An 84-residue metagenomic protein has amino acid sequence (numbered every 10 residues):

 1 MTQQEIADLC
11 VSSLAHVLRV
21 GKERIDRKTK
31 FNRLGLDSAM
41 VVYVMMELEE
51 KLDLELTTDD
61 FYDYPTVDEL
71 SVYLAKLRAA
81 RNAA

Functional and structural regions predicted by a protein language model:
M1-E23, A75-A84: Thiotemplate assembly-line natural product biosynthesis machinery
L14, E47-E49, L70: Hydrophobic micro-packing sites on short alpha-helices
A15-L34, K51-D60: Phosphopantetheine carrier-protein modules
D37: Conserved ATP-binding motifs of the histidine kinase catalytic
M40-P65, N82-A84: Phosphopantetheinylated carrier protein domains
D68-A75: Short, cationic-aromatic polyanion-contact patches
